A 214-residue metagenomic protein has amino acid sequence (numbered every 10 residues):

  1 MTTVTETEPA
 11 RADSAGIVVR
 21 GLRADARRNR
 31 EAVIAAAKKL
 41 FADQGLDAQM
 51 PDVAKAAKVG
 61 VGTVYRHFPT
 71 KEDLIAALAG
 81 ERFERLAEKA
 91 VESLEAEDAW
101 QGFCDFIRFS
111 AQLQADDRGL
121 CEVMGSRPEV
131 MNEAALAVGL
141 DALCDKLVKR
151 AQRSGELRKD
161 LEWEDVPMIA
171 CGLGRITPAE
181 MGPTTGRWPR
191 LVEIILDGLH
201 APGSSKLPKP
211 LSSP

Functional and structural regions predicted by a protein language model:
M1-A56, D73-A76: Basic, helix-initiating cap at the start of DNA-binding domains
M1-I17, A142-R153, A179-P214: C-terminal peripheral helix-coil segments that are non-catalytic and often amphipathic
A32, D52, Q101-F109, D165-I169 (+1 more regions): Amphipathic alpha-helical interaction segments
G45-L46, R66, R158: Helix-turn-helix/winged-helix DNA-binding modules
K58-F68: Short hydrophobic/aromatic patch on the recognition helix
A77, E84, E88-D116, E129-N132 (+1 more regions): Hydrophobic alpha-helical connector segments
E122-M131, K209-S212: Short linear capping/connector segments at secondary-structure termini
P128-G174, P178-A179, G186-R190: Amphipathic alpha-helical packing segments from all-alpha helical-bundle domains
